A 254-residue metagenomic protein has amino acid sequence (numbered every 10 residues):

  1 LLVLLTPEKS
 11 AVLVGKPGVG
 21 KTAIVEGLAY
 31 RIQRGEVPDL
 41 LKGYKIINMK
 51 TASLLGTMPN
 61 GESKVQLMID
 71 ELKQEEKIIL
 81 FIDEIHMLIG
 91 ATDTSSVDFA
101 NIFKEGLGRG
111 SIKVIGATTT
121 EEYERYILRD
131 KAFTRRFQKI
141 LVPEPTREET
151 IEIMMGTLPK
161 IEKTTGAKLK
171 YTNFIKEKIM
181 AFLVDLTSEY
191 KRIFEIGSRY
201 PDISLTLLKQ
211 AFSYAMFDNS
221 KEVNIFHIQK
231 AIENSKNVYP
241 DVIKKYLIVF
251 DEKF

Functional and structural regions predicted by a protein language model:
L1-F254: AAA+ P-loop NTPase nucleotide-binding core of proteostasis motors
